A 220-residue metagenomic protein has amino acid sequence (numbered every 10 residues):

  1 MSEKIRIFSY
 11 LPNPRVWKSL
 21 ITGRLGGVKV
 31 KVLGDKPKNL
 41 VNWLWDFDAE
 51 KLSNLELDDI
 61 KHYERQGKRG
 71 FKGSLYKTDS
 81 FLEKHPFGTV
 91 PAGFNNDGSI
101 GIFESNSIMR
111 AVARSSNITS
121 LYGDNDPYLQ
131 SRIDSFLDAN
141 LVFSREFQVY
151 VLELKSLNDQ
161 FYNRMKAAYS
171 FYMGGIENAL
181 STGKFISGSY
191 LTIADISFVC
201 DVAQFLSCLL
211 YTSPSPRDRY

Functional and structural regions predicted by a protein language model:
M1-N163, F171: GST-like domain detector, emphasizing the conserved glutathione-binding G-site in the N-terminal thioredoxin-like
T78, S105, I193-A194, P216: Structural motif detector for alpha-helix initiation sites
A113-N117, L141, S181, D201-V202 (+1 more regions): Hydrophobic/aromatic-lined pockets within catalytic cores
I118-T119, N178-S189: Surface-exposed helix-capping loop/turn segments at secondary-structure junctions
Y162-L180: Amphipathic alpha-helical packing segments from all-alpha helical-bundle domains
I186-L210: GST superfamily/GST-like fold recognition
Y211-Y220: Single conserved hydrophobic/aromatic residue that forms the stacking wall/gate of nucleotide- or nucleobase-binding
